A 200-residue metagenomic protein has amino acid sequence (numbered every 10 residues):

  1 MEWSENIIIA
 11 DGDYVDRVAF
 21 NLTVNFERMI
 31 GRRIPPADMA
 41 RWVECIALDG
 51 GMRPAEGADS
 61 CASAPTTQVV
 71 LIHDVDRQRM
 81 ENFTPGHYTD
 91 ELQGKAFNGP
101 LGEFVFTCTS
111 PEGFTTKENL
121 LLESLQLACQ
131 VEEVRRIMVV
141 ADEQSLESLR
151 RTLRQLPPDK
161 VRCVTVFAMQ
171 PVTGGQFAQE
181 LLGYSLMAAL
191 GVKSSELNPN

Functional and structural regions predicted by a protein language model:
M1-T109: Domain-level signal for Mg2+-assisted phosphodiester chemistry and nucleotide/NA-binding surfaces in nucleic-acid
F97-N200: Nuclease catalytic cores that cleave nucleic-acid phosphodiester bonds, predominantly acidic two-metal-ion
